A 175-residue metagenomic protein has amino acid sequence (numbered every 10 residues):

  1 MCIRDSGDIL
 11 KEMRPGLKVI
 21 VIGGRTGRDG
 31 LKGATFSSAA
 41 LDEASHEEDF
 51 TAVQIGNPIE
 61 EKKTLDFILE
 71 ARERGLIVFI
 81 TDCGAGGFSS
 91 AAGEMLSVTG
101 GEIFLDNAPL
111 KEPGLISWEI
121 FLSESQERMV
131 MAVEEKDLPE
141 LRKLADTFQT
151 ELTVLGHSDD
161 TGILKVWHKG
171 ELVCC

Functional and structural regions predicted by a protein language model:
R4-C175: Glycine/proline-enriched, intrinsically flexible loops and inter-domain linkers
